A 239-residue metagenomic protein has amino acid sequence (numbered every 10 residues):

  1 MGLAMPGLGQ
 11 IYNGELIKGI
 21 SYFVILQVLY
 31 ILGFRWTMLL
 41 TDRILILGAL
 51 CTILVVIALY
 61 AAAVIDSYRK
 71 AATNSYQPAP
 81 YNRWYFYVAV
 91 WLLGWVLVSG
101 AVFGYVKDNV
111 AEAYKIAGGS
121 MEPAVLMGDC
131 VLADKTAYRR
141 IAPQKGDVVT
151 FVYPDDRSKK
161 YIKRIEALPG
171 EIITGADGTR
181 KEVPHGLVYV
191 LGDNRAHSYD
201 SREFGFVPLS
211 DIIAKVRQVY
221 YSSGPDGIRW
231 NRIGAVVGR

Functional and structural regions predicted by a protein language model:
M1-I11: N-terminal signal-anchor/start-transfer transmembrane helix
Q10-R239: Extended hydrophobic leader/signal-anchor segments used for secretion and membrane insertion
